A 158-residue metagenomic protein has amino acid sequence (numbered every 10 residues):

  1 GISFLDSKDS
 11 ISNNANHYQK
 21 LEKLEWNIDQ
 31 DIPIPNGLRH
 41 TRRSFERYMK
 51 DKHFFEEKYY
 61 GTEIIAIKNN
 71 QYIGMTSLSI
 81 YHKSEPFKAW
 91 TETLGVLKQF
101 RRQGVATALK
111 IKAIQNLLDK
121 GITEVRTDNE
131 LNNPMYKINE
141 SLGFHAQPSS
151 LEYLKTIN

Functional and structural regions predicted by a protein language model:
G1-N16, N158: Conserved N-terminal entry element of GNAT/NAT acetyltransferase domains
Y18-W26, M49-K52, K110: Hydrophobic alpha-helical core bundles mediating ligand binding, dimerization, or RNAP-core interactions
E25, E63, T76, T91-E92 (+3 more regions): Polar/charged side chains located within well-ordered beta-strands of beta-rich proteins
D29-F87, E92-V96: A conserved beta-strand-loop-helix scaffold within acyl/acetyltransferase catalytic domains
V96, R102-Q115, K137-S141: Conserved acetyl-CoA-binding loop-helix of GNAT-fold acetyltransferases
L97-K98, R126-K137, E152-I157: Conserved beta-strand-loop-alpha-helix junction that forms the acyl-donor binding cleft
L117-D128: Conserved GNAT acetyl-CoA-binding A-motif
E140-S150: Conserved acetyl-CoA-binding loop of GNAT-fold acetyltransferases
